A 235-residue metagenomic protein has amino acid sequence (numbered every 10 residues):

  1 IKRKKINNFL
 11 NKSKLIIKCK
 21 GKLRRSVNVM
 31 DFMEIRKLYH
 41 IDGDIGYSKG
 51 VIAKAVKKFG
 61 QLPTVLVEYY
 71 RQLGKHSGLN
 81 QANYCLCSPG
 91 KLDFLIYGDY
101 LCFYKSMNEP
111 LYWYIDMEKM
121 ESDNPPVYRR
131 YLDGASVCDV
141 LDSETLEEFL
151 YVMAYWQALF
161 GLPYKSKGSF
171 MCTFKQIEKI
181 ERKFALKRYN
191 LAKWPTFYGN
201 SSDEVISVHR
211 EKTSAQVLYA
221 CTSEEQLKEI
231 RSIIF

Functional and structural regions predicted by a protein language model:
K4-I6: Polybasic, lysine-rich low-complexity intrinsically disordered segments
L10-A135, W156-P195, E211, S232: A surface-exposed partner-binding patch
G134-E144: A recognition module on extended beta-rich or small alphabeta surfaces enriched in W/G with H and D/E
D142-F160: Short, structured interface segments
T196-F235: Extended, charged low-complexity segments that frequently continue into or abut oligomerization scaffolds
